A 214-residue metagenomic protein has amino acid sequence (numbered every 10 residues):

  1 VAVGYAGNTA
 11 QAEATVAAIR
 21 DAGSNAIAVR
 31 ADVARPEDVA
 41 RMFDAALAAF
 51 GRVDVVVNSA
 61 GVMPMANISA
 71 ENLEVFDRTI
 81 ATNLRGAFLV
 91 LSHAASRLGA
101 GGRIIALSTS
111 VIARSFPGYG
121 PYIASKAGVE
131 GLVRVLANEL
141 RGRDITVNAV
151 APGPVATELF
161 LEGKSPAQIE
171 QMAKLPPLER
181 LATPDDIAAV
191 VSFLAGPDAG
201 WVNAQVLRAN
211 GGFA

Functional and structural regions predicted by a protein language model:
V1-E13: Conserved glycine-rich Rossmann-like NAD(P)H-binding loop of the short-chain dehydrogenase/reductase
T9-A10, R30-M42, L73, D185-D186: The beta1-alpha1 cofactor-binding region of Rossmann-like NAD(H)/NADP(H)-dependent oxidoreductases
N67-I68, N72-I80, F160, M172: Substrate-binding pocket helix/loop in short-chain dehydrogenase/reductase
E71, V111, S115-I123, V135: Active-site loop-to-helix junction immediately N-terminal to the catalytic Tyr of the SDR YXXXK motif in Rossmann-fold
L91, S125, V133: Active-site helix of classical SDR
S96-R97, N138-G142, G200: Alpha-helical segment proximal to the catalytic Tyr-Lys
R114, K174, S192, N203-A214: Short C-terminal tail/terminal secondary-structure segment of NAD(P)H-dependent dehydrogenase/reductase domains
